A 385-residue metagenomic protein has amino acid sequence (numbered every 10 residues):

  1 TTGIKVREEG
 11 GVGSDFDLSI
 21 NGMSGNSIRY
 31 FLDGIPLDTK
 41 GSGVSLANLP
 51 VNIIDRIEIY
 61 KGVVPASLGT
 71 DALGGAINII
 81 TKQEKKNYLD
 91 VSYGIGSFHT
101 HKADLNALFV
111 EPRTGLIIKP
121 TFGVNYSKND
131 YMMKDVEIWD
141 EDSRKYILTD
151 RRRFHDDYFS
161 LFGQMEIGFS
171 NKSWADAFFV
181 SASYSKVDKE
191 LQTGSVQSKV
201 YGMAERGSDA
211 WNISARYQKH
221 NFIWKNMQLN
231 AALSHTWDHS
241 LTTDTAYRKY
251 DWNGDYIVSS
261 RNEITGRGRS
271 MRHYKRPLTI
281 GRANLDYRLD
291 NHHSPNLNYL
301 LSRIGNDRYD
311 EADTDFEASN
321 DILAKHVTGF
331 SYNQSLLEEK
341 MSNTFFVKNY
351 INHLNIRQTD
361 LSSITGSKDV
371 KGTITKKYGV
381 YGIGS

Functional and structural regions predicted by a protein language model:
T2-P36: Extracytoplasmic beta-strand/coil segments of soluble accessory domains associated with Gram-negative outer-membrane
G11, G69-D71, G94-D104, T375-K377: Solvent-exposed loop/turn segments connecting transmembrane beta-strands in outer-membrane beta-barrel proteins
G13-D15, G25-S27, N52-I54, A72-G74 (+1 more regions): Extracytoplasmic
I35-G62: Short acidic/polar hinge/loop motifs at secondary-structure boundaries that mediate gating or recognition
I57-E58, I77-I80: Non-catalytic regulatory/gating segments with a bias toward low-complexity or hydrophobic composition
K82-V110, F122, D150-Y158: Short strand-turn segments of transmembrane beta-barrel domains in outer membranes, especially the first one or two
G94, R113-S198: Periplasmic-side early beta-strands and strand-to-turn transitions of outer-membrane beta-barrels
E166-K186, R206-S385: Face-selective signature of the C-terminal outer-membrane beta-barrel domain
